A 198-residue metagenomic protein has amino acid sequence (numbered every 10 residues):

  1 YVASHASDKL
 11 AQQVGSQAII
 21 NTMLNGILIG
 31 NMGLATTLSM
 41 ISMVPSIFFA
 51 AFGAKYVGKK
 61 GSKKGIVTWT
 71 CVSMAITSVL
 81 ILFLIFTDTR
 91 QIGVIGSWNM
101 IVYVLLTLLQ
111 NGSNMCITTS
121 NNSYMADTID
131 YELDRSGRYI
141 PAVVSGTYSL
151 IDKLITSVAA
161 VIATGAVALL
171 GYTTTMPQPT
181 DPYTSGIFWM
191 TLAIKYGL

Functional and structural regions predicted by a protein language model:
Y1-L198: Membrane-embedded alpha-helical bundles of multi-pass transporters/translocases, especially carrier/permease families
